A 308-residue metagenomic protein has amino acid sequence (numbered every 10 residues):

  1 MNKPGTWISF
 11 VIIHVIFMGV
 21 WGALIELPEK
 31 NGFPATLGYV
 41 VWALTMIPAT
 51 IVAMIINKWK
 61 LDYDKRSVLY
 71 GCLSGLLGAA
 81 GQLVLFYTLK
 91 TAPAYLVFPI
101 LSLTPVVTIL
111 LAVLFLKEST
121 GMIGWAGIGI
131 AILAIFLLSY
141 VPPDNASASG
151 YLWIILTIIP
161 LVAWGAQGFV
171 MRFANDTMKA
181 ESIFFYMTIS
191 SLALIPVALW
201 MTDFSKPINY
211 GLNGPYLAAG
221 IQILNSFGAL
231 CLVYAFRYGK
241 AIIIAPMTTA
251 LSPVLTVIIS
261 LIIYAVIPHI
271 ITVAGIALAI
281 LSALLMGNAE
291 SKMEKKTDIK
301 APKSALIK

Functional and structural regions predicted by a protein language model:
M1-I13, V106-V162, A274-K308: Juxtamembrane helix-loop boundary signature in multi-pass membrane transporters
T6-H14, K60-V84, L152-P160, P207-F227 (+1 more regions): Loop-to-transmembrane-helix transition segments
V11, V15-T36, I55, N145-D203 (+1 more regions): Transmembrane alpha-helical segments that form core, pore/gating elements of small-molecule transporters/exporters
V15, G19, A23, I51 (+11 more regions): Hydrophobic/small/kink-forming positions within alpha-helical transmembrane segments of polytopic membrane proteins
P28, G38, T88, L114-L116 (+4 more regions): Hydrophobic/aromatic residues within transmembrane alpha-helices of multi-pass small-molecule transporters
K30-L37, L83-I100, D176-S182, C231-T248: Structural motif at transmembrane-helix junctions in multi-pass transporters
G32-A80, V162-A166, F184-D203, Y216 (+1 more regions): Transmembrane alpha-helices of multi-pass small-molecule transport proteins
T45-A49, I100-L114, S190-L194, M247-I263 (+1 more regions): Alpha-helical transmembrane segments of compact multi-pass small-molecule transporters, enriched in specific families
